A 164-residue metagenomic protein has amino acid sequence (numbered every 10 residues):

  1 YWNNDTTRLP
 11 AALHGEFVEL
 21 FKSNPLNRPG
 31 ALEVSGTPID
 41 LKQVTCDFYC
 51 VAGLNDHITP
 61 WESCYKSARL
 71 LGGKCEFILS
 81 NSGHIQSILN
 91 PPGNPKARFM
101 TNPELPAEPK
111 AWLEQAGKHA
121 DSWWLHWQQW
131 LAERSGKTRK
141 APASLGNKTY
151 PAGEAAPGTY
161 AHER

Functional and structural regions predicted by a protein language model:
Y1-D40, C46, L113, K118-R164: Alpha/beta-hydrolase
V18, D56-T59: Glycine-/small-residue-rich active-site loops that bind phosphorylated ligands and cofactors
Q43-F48, L70-K74: Short, proline-enriched alpha-helix->beta-strand connector loops that line the catalytic pocket of alpha/beta-hydrolase
C50-A52, D56: Short beta-strand/loop motif that positions the catalytic acidic residue of the alpha/beta-hydrolase fold
N55, S80-L105, K110, Q128 (+1 more regions): Histidine-bearing beta->alpha loop at or near hydrolase active sites
P60-L70, N81: Short alpha-helix in the alpha/beta-hydrolase fold that links the catalytic acid
E62, I88-P91, T138-R139: Short conserved micro-motifs at the rims of enzyme active sites and ligand-binding pockets
C75-L79: Short hydrophobic alpha-helical runs that function as membrane-insertion/retention elements
